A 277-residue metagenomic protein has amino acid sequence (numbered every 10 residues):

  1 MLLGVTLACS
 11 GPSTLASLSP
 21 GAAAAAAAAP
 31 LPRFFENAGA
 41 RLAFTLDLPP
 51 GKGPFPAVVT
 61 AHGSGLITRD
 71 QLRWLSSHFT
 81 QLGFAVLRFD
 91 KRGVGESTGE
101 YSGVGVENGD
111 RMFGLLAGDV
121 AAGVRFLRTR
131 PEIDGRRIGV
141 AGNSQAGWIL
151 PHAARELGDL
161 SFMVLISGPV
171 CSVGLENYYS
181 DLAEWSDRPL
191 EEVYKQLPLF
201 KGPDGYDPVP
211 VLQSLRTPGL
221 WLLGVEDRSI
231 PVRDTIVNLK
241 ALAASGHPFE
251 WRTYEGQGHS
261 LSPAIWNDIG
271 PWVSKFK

Functional and structural regions predicted by a protein language model:
L18-K52: N-terminal cap/lid segment of alpha/beta-hydrolase-fold proteins
G65-S76, K91, R233-D234: The serine-hydrolase catalytic nucleophile loop
F79-E100: Conserved alpha/beta-hydrolase
N108-P131: Alpha/beta-hydrolase active-site loop
H152-Q196: Hydrolase active-site cap/lid region
L215, W221-L223, D227: Short beta-strand/loop motif that positions the catalytic acidic residue of the alpha/beta-hydrolase fold
T217, P231-A241: Short alpha-helix in the alpha/beta-hydrolase fold that links the catalytic acid
Q257-K277: Catalytic active-site module of serine/aspartate enzymes centered on a nucleophile-bearing elbow/loop
